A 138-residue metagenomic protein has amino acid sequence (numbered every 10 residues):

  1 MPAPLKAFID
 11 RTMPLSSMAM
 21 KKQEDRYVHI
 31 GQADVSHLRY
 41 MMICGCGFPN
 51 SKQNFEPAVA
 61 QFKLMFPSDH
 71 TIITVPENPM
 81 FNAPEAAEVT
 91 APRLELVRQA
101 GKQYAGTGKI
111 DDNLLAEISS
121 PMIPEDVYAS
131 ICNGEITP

Functional and structural regions predicted by a protein language model:
M1-M65: Helix-loop-strand module that forms the ligand-binding subsite of alpha/beta enzymes
K52, L64-P138: Glycine-rich phosphate/pyrophosphate-binding loop and the adjoining helix
